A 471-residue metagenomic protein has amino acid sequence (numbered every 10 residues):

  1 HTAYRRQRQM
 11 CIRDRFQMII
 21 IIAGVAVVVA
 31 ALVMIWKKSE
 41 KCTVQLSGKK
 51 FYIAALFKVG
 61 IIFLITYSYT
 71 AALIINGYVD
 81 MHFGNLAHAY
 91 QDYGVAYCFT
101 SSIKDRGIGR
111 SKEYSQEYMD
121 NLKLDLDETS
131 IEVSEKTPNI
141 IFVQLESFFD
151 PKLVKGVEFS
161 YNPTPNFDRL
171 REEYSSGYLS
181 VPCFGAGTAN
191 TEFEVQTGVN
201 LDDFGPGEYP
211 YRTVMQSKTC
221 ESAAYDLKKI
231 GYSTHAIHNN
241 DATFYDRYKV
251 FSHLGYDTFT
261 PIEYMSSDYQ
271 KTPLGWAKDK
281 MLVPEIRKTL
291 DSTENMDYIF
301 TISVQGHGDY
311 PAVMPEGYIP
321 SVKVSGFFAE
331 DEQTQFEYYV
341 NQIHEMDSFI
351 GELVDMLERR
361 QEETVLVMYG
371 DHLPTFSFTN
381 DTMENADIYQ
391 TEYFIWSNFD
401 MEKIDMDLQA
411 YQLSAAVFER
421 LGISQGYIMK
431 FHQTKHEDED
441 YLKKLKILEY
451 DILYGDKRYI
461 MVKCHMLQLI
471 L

Functional and structural regions predicted by a protein language model:
T2-I12: Single conserved hydrophobic/aromatic residue that forms the stacking wall/gate of nucleotide- or nucleobase-binding
C11, K38-K50, R458-L471: Short, Lys/Arg-enriched, disordered terminal segments
R13, L86-Y97, P182-A186, F193 (+1 more regions): Membrane-interface micro-motifs in multi-pass membrane enzymes
R13-I22, F99, T334-Q342, A410: Membrane-interface transmembrane-helix boundary segments in multi-pass integral membrane proteins
I21-G60: Cytosolic-side transmembrane helix boundary signature
K41-V44, G48, V59-D80: Nucleic-acid enzyme cleavage-core boundary/entry regions
Y67-F142: Membrane-interface segments at or immediately adjacent to transmembrane helices that form the boundary between
D127-E135, Q144-L145, D150-L471: Solvent-exposed soluble domains appended to multi-pass membrane proteins
